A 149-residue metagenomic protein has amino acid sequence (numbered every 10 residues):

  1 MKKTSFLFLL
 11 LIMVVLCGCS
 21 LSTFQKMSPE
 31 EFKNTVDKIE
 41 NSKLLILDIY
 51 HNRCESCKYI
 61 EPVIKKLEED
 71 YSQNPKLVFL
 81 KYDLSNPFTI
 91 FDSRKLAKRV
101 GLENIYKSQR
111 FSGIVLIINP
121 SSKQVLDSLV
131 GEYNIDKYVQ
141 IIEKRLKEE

Functional and structural regions predicted by a protein language model:
M1-S5: Positively charged n-region of N-terminal signal peptides that target proteins for export
L16-G18: C-terminal motif of bacterial Sec signal peptides marking the signal peptidase cleavage site
S20-S22: Bacterial signal peptide processing site
E40-R53: Short active-site neighborhood of thiol/selenol oxidoreductases, capturing the structured segment around
I46-L47, F79, V115: Hydrophobic beta-strand anchors of alpha/beta hydrolase catalytic cores
K58-Q73: Typically the conserved alpha-helix immediately C-terminal to a functionally engaged Cys/Sec in thioredoxin-like
N74-R94: Thiol-based oxidoreductase modules, predominantly thioredoxin-like and allied folds used for disulfide exchange
Q109-E149: Non-catalytic, surface beta->alpha helical segment in thiol-disulfide oxidoreductase systems
